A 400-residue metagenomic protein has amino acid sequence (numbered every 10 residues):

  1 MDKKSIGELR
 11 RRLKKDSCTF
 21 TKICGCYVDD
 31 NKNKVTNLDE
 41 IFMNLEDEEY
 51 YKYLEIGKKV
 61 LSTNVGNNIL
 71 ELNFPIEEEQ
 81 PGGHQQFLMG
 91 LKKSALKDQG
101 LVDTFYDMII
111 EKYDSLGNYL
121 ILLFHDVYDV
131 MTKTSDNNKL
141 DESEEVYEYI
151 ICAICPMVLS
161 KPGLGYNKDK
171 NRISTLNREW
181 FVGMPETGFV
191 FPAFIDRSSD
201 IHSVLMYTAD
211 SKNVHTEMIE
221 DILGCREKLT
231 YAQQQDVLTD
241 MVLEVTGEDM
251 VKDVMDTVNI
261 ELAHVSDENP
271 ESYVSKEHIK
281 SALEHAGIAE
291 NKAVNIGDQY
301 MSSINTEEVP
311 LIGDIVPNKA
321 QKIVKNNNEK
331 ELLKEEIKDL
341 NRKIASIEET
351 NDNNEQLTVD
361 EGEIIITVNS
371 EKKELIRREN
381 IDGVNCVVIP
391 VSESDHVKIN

Functional and structural regions predicted by a protein language model:
D2-F20, Y50-Y51, K59, T63-L70: Intrinsically disordered, low-complexity regulatory segments
L9-R12, T19-F20, E79, G83-L88 (+2 more regions): Short, isolated positions in well-ordered beta-strands
R10, F105-Y106, F189, D360-G362: Short secondary-structure boundary micro-motifs
L13-N33: Positively charged, hydrophobic/aromatic-enriched amphipathic segments
C26-N353: Long, hydrophobic alpha/beta structural blocks
I121-L123, V359, I389: Generic structural hydrophobic/aromatic packing signal, biased to beta-strands
N341-E379: Long, contiguous regulatory modules within eukaryotic nuclear regulatory proteins
T367-N400: Extended, charge-rich low-complexity regions and/or helical-solenoid scaffolds
